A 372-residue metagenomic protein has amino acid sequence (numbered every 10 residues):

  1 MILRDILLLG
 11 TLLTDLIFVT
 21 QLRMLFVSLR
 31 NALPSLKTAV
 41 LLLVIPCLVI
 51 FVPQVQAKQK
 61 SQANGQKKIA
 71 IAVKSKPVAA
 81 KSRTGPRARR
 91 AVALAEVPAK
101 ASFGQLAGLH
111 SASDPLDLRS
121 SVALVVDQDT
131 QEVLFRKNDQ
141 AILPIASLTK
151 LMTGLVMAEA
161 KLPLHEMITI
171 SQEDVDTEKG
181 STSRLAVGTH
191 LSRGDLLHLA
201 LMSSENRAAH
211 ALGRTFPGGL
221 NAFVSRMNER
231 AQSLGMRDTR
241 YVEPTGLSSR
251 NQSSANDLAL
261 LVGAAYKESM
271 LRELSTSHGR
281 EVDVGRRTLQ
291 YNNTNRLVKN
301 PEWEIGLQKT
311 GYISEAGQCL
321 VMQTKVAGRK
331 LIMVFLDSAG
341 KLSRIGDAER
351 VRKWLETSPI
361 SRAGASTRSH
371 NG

Functional and structural regions predicted by a protein language model:
I2-R119, T357-G372: N-terminal secretory targeting signals
N31, T38, L151, T324-V326 (+1 more regions): Hydrophobic alpha-helical segments, especially transmembrane helices and their immediate juxtamembrane helical caps
L42, A186-V187, N292, V351: Short, hinge-like loop/turn segments at secondary-structure boundaries
L42-L43, Q140, P301: Short hydrophobic "helix-edge" motifs at membrane interfaces and signal-peptide entry regions
K60, G65, S82-N256, L260-S269 (+1 more regions): Active-site-adjacent loops and short helices of periplasmic peptidoglycan-processing enzymes
M236-R240, G246-G372: Domain-terminus/edge residues, biased toward the C-terminal soluble/receptor-binding domains of extracytoplasmic
